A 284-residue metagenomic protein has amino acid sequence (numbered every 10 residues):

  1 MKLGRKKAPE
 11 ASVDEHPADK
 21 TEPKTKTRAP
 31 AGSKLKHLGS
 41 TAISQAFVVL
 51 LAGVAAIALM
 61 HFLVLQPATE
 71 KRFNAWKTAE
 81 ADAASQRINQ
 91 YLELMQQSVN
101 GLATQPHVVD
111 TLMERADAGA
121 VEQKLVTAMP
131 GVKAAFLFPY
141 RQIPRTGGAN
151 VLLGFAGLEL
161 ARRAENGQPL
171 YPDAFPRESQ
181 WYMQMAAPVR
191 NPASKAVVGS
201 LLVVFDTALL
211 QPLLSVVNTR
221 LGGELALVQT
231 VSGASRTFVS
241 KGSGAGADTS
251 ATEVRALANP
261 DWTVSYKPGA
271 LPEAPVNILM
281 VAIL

Functional and structural regions predicted by a protein language model:
M1-S40, A68: Non-catalytic regulatory/interaction regions at protein termini and inter-domain linkers
A29-P67, K71, I278-L284: Extreme N-terminal signal-anchor transmembrane helix of membrane signaling/transducer proteins, especially in bacteria
T69-K77, Y266, P272-E273: Juxtamembrane amphipathic/coiled-coil helical coupling segments that flank and transmit signals to/from transmembrane
T78, D82, R87-G119, A135-G148: Extracellular/periplasmic ligand-binding regions of membrane signal-transduction receptors
L94-S98, Q123-I143, L202, S215-A234: Short N-terminal helix-loop-first-beta-strand/juxtamembrane motif that initiates sensory/input modules
V126-L202: Extracytoplasmic/periplasmic ligand-binding sensor regions of membrane-associated signaling proteins
L201-V204, S265-K267: Sensory-domain boundary capping and coupling elements
T219, T230-L284: Extracellular/periplasmic juxtamembrane segments that couple receptor/chemosensory ectodomains to their
